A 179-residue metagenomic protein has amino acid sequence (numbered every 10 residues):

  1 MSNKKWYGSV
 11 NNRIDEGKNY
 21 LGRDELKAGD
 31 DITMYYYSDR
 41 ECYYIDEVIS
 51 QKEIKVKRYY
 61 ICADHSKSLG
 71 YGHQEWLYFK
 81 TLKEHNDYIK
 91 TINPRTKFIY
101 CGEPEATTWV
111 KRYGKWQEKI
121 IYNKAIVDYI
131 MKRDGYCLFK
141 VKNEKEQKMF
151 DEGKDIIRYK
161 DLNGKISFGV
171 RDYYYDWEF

Functional and structural regions predicted by a protein language model:
S2-C42, K55-F179: Mixed-charge, low-complexity intrinsically disordered regions
E41-S50: Short beta-strand-centered aromatic/proline hotspots
